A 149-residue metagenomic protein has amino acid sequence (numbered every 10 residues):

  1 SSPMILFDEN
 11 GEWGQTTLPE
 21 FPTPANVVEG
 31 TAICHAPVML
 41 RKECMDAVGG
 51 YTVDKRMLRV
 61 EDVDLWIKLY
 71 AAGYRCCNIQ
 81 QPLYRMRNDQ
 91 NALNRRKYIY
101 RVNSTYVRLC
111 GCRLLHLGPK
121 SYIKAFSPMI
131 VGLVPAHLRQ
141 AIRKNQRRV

Functional and structural regions predicted by a protein language model:
S1-G14: Conserved donor NDP-sugar-binding/catalytic core segment of glycosyltransferases
M4, M57, Q81, I123-K124: Proline- and acidic/polar-enriched loop/turn elements at helix boundaries
D8-N10, V63, R87-N88, Y122 (+1 more regions): Short secondary-structure boundary/hinge segments and terminal tails
N10-W13, V48-G49, C110: Feature targets compositionally biased, intrinsically disordered low-complexity regions with long contiguous runs
Q15, F21-Y98: Conserved nucleotide-sugar donor-binding catalytic segment
A92-V149: Non-catalytic, C-terminal membrane-associated alpha-helical segments of glycosyltransferases
